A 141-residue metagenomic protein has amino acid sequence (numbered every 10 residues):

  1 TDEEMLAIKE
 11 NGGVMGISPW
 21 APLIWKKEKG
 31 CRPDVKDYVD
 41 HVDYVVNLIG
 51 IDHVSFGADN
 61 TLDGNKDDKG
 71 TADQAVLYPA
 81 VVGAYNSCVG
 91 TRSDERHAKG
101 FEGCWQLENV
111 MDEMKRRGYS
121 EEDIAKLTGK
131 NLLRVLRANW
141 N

Functional and structural regions predicted by a protein language model:
T1-G13, K36-H53: Histidine/acidic residue-rich metal-binding segments in metalloenzymes
V14-E28, N65: Active-site clefts of carbohydrate-active enzymes
M15, D59, I124: Conserved, mostly hydrophobic/aromatic
S18-P19, I49-Q74, Y78-G100: Short acidic/histidine-rich active-site segments
L23, T61, G129: Positions that flank functional sites
I24-D40: Active-site glycine- and acidic-residue-rich loops that bind and position anionic ligands or nucleotide-like cofactors
G30, N65-A72, L136-N141: Short glycine/threonine-rich loop-to-helix capping motif typified by GTGT followed within a few residues by an Asp-Pro
R92-N141: Mid-to-C-terminal alpha-helical segments outside catalytic/metal-binding sites
